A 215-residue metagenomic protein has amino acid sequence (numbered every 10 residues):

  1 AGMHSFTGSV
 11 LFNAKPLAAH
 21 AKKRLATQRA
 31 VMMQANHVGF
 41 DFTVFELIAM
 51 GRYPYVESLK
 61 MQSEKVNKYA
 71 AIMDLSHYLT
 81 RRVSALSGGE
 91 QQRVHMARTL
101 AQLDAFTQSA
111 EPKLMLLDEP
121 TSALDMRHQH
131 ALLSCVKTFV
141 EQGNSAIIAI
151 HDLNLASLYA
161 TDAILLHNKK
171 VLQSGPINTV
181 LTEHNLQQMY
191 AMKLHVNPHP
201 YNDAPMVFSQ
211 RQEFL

Functional and structural regions predicted by a protein language model:
F6-P16: Conserved ABC transporter NBD signature motif
P16-A30, F40: ABC ATPase NBD coupling module
S63-Y78: Conserved ABC ATPase "signature" region
R82-L86, E90: Conserved ABC ATPase signature
S109-A110, M115-E119: Catalytic Walker B motif of ABC-type/P-loop ATPase nucleotide-binding domains
I150-H151: H-loop/switch region of ABC-family ATPase nucleotide-binding domains
A163-I177: H-loop (His-switch) and adjacent beta-strand-loop-beta switch element of ABC-type ATPase nucleotide-binding domains
E183, Q187-L215: ABC ATPase nucleotide-binding domains
